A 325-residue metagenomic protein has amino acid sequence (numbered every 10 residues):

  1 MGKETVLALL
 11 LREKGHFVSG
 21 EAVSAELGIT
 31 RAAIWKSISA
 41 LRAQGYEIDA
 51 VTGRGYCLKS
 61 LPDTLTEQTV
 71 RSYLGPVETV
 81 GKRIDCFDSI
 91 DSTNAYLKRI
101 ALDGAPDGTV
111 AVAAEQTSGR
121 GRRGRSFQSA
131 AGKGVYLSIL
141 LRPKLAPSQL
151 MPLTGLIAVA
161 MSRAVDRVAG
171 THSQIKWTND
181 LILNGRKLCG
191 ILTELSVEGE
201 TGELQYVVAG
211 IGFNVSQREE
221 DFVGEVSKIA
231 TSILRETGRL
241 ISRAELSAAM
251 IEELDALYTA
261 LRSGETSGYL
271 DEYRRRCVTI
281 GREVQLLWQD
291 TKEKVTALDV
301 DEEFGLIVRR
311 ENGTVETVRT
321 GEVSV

Functional and structural regions predicted by a protein language model:
M1-T30, S39, A43, A146-M151 (+2 more regions): Long, positively charged amphipathic alpha-helical accessory segments at protein N-termini or as interdomain linkers
G2-R167, K187-C189, L240-I241, V315: N-terminal lobe of the biotin/lipoate ligase/transferase fold
A50, Q174-I175: A generic structural-conservation signal
D88, I175-W177: Short loop/edge segments at beta-strand edges and connector loops that shape dinucleotide/nucleotide cofactor-binding
